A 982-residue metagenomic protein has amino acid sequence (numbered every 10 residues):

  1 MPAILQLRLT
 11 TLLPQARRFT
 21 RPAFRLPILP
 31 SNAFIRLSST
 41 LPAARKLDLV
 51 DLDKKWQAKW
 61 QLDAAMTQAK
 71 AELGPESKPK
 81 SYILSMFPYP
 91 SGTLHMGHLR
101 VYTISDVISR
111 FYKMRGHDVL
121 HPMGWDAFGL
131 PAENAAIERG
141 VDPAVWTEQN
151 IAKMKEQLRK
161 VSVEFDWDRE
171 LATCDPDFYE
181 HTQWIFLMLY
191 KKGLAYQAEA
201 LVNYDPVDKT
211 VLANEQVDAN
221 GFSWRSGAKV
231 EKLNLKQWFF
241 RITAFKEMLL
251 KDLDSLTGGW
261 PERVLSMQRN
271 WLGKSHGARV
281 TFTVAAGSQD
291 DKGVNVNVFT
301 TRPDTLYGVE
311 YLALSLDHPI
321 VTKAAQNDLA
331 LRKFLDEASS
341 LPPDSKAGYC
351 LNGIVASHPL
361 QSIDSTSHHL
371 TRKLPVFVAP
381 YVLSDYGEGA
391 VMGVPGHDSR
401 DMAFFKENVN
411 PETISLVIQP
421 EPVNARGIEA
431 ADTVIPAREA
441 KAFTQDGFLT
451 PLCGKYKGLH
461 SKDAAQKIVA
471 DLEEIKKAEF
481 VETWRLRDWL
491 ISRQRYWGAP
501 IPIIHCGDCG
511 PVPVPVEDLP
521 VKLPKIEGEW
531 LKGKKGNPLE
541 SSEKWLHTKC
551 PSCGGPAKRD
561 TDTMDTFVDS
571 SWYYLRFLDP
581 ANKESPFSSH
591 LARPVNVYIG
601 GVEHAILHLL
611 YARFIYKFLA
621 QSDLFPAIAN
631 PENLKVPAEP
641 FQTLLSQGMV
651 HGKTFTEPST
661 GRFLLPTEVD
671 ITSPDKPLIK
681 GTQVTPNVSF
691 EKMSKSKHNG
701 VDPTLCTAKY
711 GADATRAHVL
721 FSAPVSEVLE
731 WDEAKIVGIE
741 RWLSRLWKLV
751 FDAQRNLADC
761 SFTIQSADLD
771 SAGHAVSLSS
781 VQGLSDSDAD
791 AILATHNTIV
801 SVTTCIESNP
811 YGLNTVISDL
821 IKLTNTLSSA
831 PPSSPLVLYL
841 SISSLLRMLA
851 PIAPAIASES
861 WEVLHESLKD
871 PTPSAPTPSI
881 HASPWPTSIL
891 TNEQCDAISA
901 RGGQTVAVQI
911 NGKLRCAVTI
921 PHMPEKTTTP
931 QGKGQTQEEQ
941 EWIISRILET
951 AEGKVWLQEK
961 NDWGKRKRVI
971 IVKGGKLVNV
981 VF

Functional and structural regions predicted by a protein language model:
M1-T93, E231, L249-L250, P261-S275 (+7 more regions): Non-catalytic terminal extensions that flank enzyme cores
A3, R45-K59, Y179-P411, V417 (+2 more regions): NTP-handling and nucleic-acid-processing catalytic cores
S39-L84, K113-P122, W146-K153, F334-F377 (+1 more regions): Conserved oxyanion/phosphate-binding beta-strand-loop segments in alpha/beta enzyme cores
K46, K59-D63, T67, E138-V296 (+7 more regions): Residue patterns forming the tRNA-binding/recognition surfaces of aminoacyl-tRNA synthetases and related DALR
A71-V141, A172-I185, T300-T301, H368-F404 (+1 more regions): N-terminal catalytic cores of NTP/NDP-binding nucleotidyl/phosphoryl-transfer enzymes
S109-A132, E310, I354, H358-K441 (+4 more regions): Glycine-rich phosphate/pyrophosphate-binding loops and their adjacent beta-strand/loop elements at enzyme active sites
D126, I503-G507, V514, L644 (+5 more regions): Acidic, turn-prone loop/beta-hairpin segments
L130, G277-R279, P422-Q466, A470 (+8 more regions): Long, charged, mostly alpha-helical binding arms that flank functional sites
